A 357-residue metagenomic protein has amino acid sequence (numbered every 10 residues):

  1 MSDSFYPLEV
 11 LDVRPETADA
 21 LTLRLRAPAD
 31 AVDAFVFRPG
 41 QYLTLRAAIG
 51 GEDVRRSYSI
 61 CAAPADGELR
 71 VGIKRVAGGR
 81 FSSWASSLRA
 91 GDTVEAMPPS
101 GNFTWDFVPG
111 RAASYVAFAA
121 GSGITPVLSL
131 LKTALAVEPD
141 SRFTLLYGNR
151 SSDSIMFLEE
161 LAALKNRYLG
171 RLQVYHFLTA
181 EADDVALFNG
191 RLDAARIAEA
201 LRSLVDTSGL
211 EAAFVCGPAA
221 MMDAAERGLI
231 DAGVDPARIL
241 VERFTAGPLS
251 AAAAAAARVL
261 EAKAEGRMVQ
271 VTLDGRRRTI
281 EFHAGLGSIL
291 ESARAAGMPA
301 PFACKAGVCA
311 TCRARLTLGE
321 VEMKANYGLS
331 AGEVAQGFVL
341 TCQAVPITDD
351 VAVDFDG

Functional and structural regions predicted by a protein language model:
M1-S2, P7-L11, P15, D19 (+6 more regions): Iron-sulfur (Fe-S) cluster-binding modules
S2-T93, M97, G110-A113, N149-S152 (+2 more regions): Ferredoxin-reductase
P64-G67, V108-A113, E138, P346-F355: Ligand-binding loop in jelly-roll beta-barrel domains
S83-Q270, R277: FNR/FR-type flavoprotein reductase catalytic core
G217, R243, V271-L273, F282-A284 (+4 more regions): Active-site proximal loops enriched in glycine and acidic residues that flank catalytic Cys/His/Asp and coordinate
A264-K305: C-terminal accessory/binding modules appended to enzymatic or scaffolding proteins
R278, R294-A296, P301, A310-G357: Iron-sulfur (Fe-S) cluster-binding segments and ferredoxin-like electron-carrier domains, especially [2Fe-2S]
